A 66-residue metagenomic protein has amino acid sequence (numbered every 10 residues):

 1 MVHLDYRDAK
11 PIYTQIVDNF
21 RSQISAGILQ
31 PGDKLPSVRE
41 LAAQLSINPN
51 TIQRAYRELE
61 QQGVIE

Functional and structural regions predicted by a protein language model:
M1-K34: Extreme N-terminal segment that seeds HTH/winged-HTH DNA-binding domains in transcriptional regulators
K34-L45, L59: A short alpha-helical element within helix-turn-helix/winged-helix DNA-binding domains across DNA-binding proteins
Y56: DNA major-groove recognition helix of helix-turn-helix
